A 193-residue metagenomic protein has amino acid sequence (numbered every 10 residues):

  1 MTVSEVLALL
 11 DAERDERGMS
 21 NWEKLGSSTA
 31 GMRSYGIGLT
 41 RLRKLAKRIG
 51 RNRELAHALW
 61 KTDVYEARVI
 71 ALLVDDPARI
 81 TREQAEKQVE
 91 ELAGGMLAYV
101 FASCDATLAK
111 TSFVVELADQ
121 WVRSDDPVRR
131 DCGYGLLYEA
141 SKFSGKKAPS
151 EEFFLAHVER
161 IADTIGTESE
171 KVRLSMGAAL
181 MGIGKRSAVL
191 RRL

Functional and structural regions predicted by a protein language model:
M1-L193: Alpha-helical scaffold domains
